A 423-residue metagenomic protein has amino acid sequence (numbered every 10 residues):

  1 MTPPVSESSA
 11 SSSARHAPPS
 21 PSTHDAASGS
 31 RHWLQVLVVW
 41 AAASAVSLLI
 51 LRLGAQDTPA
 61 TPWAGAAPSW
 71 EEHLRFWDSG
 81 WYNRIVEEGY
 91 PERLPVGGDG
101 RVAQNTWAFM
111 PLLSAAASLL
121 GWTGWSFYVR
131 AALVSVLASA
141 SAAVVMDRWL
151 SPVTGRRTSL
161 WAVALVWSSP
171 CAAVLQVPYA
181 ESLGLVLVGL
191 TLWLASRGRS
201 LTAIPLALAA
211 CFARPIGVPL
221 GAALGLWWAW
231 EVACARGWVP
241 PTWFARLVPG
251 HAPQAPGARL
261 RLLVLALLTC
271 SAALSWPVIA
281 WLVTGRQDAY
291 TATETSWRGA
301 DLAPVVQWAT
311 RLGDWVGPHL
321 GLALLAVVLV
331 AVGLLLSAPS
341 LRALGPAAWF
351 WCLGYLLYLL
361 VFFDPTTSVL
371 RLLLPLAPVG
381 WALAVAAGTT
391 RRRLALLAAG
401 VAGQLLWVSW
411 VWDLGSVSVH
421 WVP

Functional and structural regions predicted by a protein language model:
A43-A60, G221-G333, P339-S340, L344-C352: Membrane-lumen/periplasm interface segments of specific transmembrane helices in polyprenyl phosphate-linked
W77-P95, D99-G124, P304-V305: Short hydrophobic/aromatic helix or loop-helix immediately within or flanking a transmembrane segment in polytopic
G100-W107, P111, A115, T123-S141 (+1 more regions): Loop-to-helix entry region of an early transmembrane alpha helix in multi-pass inner-membrane enzymes
L119, L133-V153, G333-P339: Transmembrane-helix motifs of polytopic, lipid-linked glycan transferases
V129-R130, M146-S168, V186, T202 (+1 more regions): Transmembrane-helix signature of polytopic, membrane-embedded enzymes that assemble or transfer cell-envelope glycans
V145, L165-S168, L183-T202, G221 (+2 more regions): Specific aromatic-rich, kink-prone transmembrane helix
V177-L183, V369-L370: Short acidic/glycine- and proline-prone juxtamembrane loop motifs at membrane-interface regions of multi-pass membrane
V188-W193, L201-W228, G250, S271 (+1 more regions): Membrane-interface alpha helices of multi-pass inner-membrane proteins
